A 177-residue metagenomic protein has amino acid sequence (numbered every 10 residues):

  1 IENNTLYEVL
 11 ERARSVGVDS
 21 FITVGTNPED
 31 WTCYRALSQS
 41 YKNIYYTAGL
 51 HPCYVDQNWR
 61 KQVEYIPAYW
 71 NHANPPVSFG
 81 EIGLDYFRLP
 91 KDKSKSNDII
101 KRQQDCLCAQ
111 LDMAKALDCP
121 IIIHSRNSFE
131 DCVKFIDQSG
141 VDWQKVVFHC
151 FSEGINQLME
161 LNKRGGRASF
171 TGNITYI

Functional and structural regions predicted by a protein language model:
I1-I177: Mid-domain alpha/beta scaffold segments of enzyme catalytic cores
